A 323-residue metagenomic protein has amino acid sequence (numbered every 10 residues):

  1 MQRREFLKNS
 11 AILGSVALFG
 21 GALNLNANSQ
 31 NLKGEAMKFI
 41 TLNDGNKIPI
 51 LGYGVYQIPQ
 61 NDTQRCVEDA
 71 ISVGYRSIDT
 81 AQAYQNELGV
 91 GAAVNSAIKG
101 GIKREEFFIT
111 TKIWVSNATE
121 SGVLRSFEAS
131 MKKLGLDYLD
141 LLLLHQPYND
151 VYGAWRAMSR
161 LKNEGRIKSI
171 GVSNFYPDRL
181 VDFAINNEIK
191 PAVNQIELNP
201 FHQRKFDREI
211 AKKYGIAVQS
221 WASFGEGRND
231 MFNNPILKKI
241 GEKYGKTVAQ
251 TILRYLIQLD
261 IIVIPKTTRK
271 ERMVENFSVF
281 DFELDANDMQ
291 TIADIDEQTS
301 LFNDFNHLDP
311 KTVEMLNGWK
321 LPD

Functional and structural regions predicted by a protein language model:
E5-N26: N-terminal export signals
A22-P49: C-terminal segment of N-terminal export signals and the immediately downstream linker at the start of the mature
L51-Q60, I113-T119: Active-site mouth loops of central-metabolism enzymes
Y53, I78, L139, I170: Glycine-centered flexible beta-alpha turn that most often forms the glycine-rich phosphate-binding loop
P59-A70, T119-K133: Short, acidic/polar
V123-L143, R160-E164: CE4/NodB-like, metal-dependent polysaccharide N-deacetylase domain that modifies extracellular/periplasmic N-acetylated
Q146-D323: Beta/alpha (TIM)-barrel catalytic core signal, keyed to glycine-rich beta->alpha loops juxtaposed to Asp/Glu that bind
